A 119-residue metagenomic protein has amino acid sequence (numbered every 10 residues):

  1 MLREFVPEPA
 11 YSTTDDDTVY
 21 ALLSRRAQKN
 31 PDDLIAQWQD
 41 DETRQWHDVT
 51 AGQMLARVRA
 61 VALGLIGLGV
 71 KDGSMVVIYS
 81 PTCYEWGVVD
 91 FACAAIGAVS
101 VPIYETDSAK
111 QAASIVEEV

Functional and structural regions predicted by a protein language model:
M1-V19, Q39: Flexible, non-catalytic linker and terminal segments flanking ANL/adenylate-forming cores
V6, K29, A60-A62: Sequence-pattern detector for short linear motifs and compositional/periodic biases rather than a specific fold
T14-Q37, A56: A short N-terminal helical cap/helix-turn-helix that marks the beginning of AMP-binding/adenylate-forming
P31, D72, S100: Conserved loop-to-beta-strand segment in the C-terminal subdomain of adenylate-forming
A36-F91, S108-A113, E117: Conserved AMP-binding/adenylate-forming core of the ANL superfamily
G97: Structured binding elements
I103-T106: Short beta->alpha connector loops at strand-helix junctions that form conserved, small/polar/Pro-enriched
